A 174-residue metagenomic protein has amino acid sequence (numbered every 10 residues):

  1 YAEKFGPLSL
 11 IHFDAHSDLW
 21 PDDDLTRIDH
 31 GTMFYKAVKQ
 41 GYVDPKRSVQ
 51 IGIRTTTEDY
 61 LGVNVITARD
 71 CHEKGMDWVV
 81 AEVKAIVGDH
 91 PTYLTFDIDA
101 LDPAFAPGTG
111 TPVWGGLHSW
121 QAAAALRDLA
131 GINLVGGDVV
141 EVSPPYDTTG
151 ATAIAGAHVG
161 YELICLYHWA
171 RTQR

Functional and structural regions predicted by a protein language model:
Y1-R174: Conserved alpha-helical scaffold segments that buttress catalytic/binding sites
